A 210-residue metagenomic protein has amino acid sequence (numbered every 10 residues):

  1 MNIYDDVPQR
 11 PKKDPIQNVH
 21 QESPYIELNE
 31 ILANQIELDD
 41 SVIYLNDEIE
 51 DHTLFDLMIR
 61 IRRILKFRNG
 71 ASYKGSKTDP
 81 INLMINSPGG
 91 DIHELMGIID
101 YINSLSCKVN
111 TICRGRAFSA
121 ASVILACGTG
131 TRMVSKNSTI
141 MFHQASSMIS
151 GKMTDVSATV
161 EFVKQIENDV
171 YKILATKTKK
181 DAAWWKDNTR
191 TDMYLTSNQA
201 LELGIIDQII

Functional and structural regions predicted by a protein language model:
M1-I210: Terminal-region recognition feature
